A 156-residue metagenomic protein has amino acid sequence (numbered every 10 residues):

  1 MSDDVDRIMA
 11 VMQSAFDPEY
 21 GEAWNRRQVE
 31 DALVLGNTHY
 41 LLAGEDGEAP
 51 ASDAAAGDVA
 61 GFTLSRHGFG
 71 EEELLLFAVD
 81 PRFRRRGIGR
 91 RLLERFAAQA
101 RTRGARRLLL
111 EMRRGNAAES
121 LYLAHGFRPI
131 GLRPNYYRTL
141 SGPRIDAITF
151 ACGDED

Functional and structural regions predicted by a protein language model:
D3, R7-R84, R90-R95, Q99 (+3 more regions): Acetyl-CoA-dependent GNAT
D31, L35, E119-S120, S141-G142: Short Asp/Glu-rich motifs
V79, M112-R113: Short amphipathic helical patch at the helix-1/turn junction of helix-turn-helix
I88, A105, F127: Short phosphate-binding/catalytic loops that engage adenosine nucleotides
G89, L93, G115-A118, N135-S141: Short glycine/proline-centered loop/turn elements that form peptide/ligand docking sites
A100-E111, L121: Conserved GNAT acetyl-CoA-binding A-motif
L109-E111, L123, R128-D146: Conserved catalytic-core motifs of GNAT/GCN5-like acyltransferases
